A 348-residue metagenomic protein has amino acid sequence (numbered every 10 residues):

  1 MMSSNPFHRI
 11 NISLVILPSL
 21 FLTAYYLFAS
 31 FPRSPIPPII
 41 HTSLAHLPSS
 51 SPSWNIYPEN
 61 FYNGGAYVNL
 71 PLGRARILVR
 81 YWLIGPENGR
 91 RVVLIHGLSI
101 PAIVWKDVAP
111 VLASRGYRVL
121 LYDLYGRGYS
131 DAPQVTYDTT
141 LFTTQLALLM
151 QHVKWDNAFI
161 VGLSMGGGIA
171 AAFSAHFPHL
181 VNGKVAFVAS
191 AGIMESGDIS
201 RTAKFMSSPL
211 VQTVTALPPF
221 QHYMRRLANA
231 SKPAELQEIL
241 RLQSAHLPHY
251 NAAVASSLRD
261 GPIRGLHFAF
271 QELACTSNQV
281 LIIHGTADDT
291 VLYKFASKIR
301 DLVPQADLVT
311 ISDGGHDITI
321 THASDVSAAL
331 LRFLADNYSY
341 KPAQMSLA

Functional and structural regions predicted by a protein language model:
S3-N11, P304-A348: Catalytic active-site module of serine/aspartate enzymes centered on a nucleophile-bearing elbow/loop
N11-L70: An N-terminal hydrophobic leader/cap segment in hydrolases
E59-N60, A66-R74, R80-W82, S114 (+2 more regions): Active-site loop/oxyanion-hole signature of alpha/beta-hydrolase fold enzymes
G73-Y129: Conserved HGGG/HGGXW glycine-rich cap/lid loop of the alpha/beta-hydrolase fold
A171-H176, L180-T215: Flexible "cap/lid" loop of the alpha/beta hydrolase fold
S196-T202, T213-T276: Conserved alpha/beta-hydrolase catalytic His-Asp/Glu region
F268-F270, L292-D301: Short alpha-helix in the alpha/beta-hydrolase fold that links the catalytic acid
T276, I282-H284, D288: Short beta-strand/loop motif that positions the catalytic acidic residue of the alpha/beta-hydrolase fold
